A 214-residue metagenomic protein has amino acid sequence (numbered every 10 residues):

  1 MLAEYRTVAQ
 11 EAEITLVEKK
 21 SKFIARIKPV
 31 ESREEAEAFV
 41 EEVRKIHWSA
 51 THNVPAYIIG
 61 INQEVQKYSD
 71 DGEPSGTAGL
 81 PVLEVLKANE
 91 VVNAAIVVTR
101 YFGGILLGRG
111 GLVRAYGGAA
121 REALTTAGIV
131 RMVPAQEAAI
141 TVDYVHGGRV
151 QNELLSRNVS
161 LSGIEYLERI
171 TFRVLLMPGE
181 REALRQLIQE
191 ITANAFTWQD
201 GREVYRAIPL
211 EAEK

Functional and structural regions predicted by a protein language model:
M1-G76, R181, T197-K214: C-terminal regulatory domains involved in ligand/effector binding and gene-expression control
H47-A50, R157-S162, Q189-T197: A common structural junction motif
N53-P55, I129-E137, I164-R169, T197-R202: Interdomain boundary/hinge elements
A78-T126: Active-site beta-strand/loop microenvironment that shapes enzyme catalytic pockets
G128-H146, V174: Short glycine-/aliphatic-rich beta-strand segments at the starts of folded cytosolic domains
T141-V159: Short amphipathic alpha-helix segments
V150-L155, A183-T192: Short amphipathic alpha-helices in soluble, non-transmembrane regions that often serve as interface/regulatory elements
V174-A183: Terminal, non-globular segments
